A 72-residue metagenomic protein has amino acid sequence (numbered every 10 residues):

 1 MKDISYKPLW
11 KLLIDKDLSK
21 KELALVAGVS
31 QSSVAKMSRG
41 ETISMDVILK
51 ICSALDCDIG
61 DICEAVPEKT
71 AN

Functional and structural regions predicted by a protein language model:
M1-D3, K11-L12, K36, E64-N72: Short, charged recognition helix plus adjacent turn of helix-turn-helix-like nucleic-acid-binding domains
Y6-V26: Short basic helix-loop element that most often maps to the first helix and adjoining turn of HTH DNA-binding modules
K21, S32, G60: Key DNA-contact positions within bacterial/archaeal DNA-binding proteins
V29-T42: Recognition helix of helix-turn-helix/homeodomain-like DNA-binding domains that insert into the DNA major groove
G40-S53: Short, basic-rich loop-to-helix N-cap that marks the start of a DNA-contacting helix
